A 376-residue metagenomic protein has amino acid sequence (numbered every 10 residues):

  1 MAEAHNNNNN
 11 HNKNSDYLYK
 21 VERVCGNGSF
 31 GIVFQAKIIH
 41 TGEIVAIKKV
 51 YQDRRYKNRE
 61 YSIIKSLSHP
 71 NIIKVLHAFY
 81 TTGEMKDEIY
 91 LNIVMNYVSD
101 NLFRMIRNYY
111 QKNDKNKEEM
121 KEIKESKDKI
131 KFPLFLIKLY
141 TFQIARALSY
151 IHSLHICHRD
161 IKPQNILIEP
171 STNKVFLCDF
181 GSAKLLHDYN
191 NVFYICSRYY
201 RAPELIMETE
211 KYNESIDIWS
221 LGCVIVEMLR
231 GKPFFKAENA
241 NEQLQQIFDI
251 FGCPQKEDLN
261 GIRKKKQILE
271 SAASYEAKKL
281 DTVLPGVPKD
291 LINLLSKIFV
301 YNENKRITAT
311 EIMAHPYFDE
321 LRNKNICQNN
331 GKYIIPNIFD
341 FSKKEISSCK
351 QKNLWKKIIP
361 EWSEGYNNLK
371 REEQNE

Functional and structural regions predicted by a protein language model:
I32: Conserved N-lobe ATP-binding subsite of Hanks-type protein kinase domains, especially the beta3 VAIK lysine
I44-S68: Conserved N-lobe beta3->alphaC-helix segment of eukaryotic protein kinase catalytic domains
S68-F79: Conserved HxN/HPN-centered segment at the entrance to the catalytic loop of eukaryotic protein kinase-like domains
E88-N101: Conserved short submotifs of the Hanks-type protein kinase catalytic core that shape the nucleotide-binding pocket
Y140-T141: Activation segment signature within eukaryotic-like protein kinase domains
H152-I168: Catalytic-loop of the protein kinase fold
C253-S296: C-terminal lobe substrate-recognition/regulatory segment of protein kinase catalytic domains
K324-Q374: C-terminal intrinsically disordered, low-complexity extensions immediately downstream of enzyme catalytic cores
